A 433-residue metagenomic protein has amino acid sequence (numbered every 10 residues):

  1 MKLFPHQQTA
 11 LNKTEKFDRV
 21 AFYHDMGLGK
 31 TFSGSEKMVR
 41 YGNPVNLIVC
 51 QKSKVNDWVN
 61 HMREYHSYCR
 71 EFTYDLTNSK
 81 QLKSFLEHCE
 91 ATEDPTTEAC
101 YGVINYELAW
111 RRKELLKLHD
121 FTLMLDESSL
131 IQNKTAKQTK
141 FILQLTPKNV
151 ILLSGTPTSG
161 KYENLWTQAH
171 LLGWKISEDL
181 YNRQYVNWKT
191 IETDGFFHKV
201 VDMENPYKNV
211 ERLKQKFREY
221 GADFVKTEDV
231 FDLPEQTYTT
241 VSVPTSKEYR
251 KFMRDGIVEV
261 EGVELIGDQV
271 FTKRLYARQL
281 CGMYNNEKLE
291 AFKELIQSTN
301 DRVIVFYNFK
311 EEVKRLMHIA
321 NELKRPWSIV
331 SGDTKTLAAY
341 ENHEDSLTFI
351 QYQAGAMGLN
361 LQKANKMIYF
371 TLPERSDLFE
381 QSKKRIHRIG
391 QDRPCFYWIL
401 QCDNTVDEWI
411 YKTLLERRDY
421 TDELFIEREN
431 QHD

Functional and structural regions predicted by a protein language model:
M1-Y23: Conserved pre-motif I regulatory segment
F17-K37: Walker A/P-loop
T31, A109-E114, T158-Y162, E312-M317 (+2 more regions): SF2 helicase motor core recognition
S33, N43-E64, S159-N164, N308-E311: Conserved Walker A/P-loop ATP-binding site and its immediately adjacent core in helicase/helicase-like ATPase domains
V45, E64, K83-A91, T122 (+3 more regions): Conserved P-loop NTPase motor "coupling/switch" region that bridges the ATPase
Q81-L86, I304-F306, K314-G355: Conserved helicase ATPase core of P-loop NTP-dependent helicases/translocases
E228-E322: Conserved helicase/translocase motor-coupling segment
E374-D433: A conserved SF2-helicase RecA2
